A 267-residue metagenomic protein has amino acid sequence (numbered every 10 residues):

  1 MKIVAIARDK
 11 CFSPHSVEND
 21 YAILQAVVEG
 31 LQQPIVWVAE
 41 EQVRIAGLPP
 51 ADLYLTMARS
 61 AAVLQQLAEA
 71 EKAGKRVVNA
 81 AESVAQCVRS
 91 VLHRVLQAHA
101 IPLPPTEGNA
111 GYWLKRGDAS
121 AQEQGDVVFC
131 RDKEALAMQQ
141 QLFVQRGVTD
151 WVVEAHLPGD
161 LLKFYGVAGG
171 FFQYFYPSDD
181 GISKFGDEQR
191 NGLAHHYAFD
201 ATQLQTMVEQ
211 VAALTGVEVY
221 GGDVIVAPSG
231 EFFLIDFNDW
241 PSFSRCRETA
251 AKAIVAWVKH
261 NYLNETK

Functional and structural regions predicted by a protein language model:
M1-A5: Extreme N-terminal starter segment of soluble prokaryotic enzymes
I6-P105, S120: Conserved N-proximal alpha/beta basic substrate-recognition cap immediately N-terminal to, or forming the N-lobe
A51-L55, K115, F164-G166, G230-R245: A short beta-strand motif that forms the metal-chelation/ATP-contact edge of phosphoryl-transfer active sites
L103, W113, T149-V153, V219-G222: A short linear hydrophobic-aromatic micro-motif
Y112, F172, Y220, F233-D236: Protein kinase-like catalytic core scaffold
Y112-L142: Conserved anion/nucleotide-ligand pocket segment
C130-T215: Phosphate-binding site of ATP-dependent enzymes
K184-L234, C246, K252-T266: A long amphipathic alpha-helix within ATP-dependent nucleotide-binding catalytic cores
